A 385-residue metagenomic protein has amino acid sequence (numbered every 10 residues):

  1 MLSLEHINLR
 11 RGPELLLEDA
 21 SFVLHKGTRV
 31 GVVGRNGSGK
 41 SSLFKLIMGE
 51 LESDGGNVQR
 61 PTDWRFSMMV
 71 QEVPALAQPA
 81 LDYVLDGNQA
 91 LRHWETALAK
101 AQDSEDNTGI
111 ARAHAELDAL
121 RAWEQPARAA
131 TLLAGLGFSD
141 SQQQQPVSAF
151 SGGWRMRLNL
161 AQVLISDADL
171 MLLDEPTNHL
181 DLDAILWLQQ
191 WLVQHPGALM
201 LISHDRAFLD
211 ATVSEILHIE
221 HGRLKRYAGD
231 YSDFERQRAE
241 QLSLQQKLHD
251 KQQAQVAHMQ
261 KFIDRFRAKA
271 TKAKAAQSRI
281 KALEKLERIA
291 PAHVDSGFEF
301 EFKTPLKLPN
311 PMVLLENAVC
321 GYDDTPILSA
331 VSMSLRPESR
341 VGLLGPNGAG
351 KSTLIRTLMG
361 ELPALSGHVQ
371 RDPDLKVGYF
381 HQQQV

Functional and structural regions predicted by a protein language model:
M1-K247, S296, F300-V385: ABC ATP-binding cassette signature C-motif
Q237-H293: Intracellular alpha-helical coupling/juxtamembrane segments of multi-pass membrane proteins
